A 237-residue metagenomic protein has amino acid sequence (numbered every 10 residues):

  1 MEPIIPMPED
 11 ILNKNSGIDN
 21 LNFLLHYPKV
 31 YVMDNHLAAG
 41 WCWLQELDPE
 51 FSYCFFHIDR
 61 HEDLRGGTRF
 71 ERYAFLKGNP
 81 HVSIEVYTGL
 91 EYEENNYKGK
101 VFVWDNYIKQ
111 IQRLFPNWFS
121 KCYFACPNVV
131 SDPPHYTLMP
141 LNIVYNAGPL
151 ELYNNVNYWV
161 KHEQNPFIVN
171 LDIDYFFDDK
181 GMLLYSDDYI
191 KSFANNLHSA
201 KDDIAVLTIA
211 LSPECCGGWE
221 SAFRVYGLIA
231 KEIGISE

Functional and structural regions predicted by a protein language model:
M1-C54, T68, H81-E237: Catalytic cores of soluble, metal-dependent hydrolases
S52, F56-G78: Short, solvent-exposed beta-strand-terminating loops
